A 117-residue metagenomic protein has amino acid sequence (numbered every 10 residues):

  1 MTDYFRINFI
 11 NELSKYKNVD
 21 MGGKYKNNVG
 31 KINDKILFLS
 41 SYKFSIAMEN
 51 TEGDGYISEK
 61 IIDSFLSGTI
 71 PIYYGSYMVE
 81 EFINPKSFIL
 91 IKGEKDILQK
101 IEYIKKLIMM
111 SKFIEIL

Functional and structural regions predicted by a protein language model:
M1-L117: Pol beta-like nucleotidyltransferase catalytic core
